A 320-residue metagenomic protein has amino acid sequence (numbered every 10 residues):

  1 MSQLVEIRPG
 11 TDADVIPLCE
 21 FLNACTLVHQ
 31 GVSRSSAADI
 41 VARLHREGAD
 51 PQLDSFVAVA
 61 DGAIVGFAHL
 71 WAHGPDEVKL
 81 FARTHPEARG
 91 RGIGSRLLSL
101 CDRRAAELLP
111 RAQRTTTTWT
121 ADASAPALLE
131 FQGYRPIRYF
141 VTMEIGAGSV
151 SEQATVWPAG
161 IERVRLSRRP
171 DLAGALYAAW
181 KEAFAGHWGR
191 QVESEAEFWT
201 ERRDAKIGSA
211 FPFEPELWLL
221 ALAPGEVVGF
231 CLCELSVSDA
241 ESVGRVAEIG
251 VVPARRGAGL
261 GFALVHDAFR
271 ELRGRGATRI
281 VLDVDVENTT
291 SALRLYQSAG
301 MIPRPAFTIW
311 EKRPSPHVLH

Functional and structural regions predicted by a protein language model:
M1-R43, T155-E197: Short amphipathic alpha-helix that is part of the acyltransferase structural core
G10, T84, I249-V251: Hydrophobic adenine-recognition pocket in adenosine-nucleotide-binding enzymes
L22-W119, A223, V228-S242: Conserved donor-binding loop and adjoining core beta-sheet/short helix segment in diverse acyl/aminoacyl transferases
A72-K79, T84-E162, S167-R168, T308-K312: Acyl-donor-binding surface of acyltransferase catalytic domains
G90-R104, E248-V251, G257-G274, R279 (+1 more regions): Conserved acetyl-CoA-binding loop-helix of GNAT-fold acetyltransferases
F131-S151, L217, H266, R275-H320: Active-site/acyl-donor-binding loops of N-acyltransferases
L176, A221, A268: Conserved hydrophobic/aromatic pocket- or pore-lining residues that grip, position, or stack substrates in active sites
A183-S242, V246-I249, P253, F262: Phosphate-binding active sites in nucleotide-utilizing proteins
